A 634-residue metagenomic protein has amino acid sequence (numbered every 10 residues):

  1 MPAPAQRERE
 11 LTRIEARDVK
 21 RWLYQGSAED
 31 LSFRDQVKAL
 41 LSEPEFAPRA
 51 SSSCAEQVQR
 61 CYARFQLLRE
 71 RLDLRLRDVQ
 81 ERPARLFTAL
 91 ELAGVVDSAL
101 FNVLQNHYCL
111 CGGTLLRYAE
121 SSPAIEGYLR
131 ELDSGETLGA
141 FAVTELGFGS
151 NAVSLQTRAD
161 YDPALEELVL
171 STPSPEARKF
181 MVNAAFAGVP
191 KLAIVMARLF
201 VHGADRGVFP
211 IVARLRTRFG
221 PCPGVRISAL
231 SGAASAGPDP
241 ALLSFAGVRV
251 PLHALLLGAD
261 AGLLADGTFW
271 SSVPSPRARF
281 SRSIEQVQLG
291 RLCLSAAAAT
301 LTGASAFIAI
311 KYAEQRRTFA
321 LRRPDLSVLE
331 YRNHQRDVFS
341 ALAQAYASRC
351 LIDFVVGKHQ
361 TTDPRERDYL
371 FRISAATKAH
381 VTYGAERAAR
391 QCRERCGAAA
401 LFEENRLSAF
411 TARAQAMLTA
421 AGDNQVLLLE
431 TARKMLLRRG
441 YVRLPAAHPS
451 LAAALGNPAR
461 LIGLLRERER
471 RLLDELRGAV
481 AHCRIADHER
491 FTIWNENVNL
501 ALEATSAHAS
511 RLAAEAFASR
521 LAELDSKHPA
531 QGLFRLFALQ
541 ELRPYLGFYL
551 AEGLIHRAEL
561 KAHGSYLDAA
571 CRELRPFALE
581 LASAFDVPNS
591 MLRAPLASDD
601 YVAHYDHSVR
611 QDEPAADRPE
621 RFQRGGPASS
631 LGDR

Functional and structural regions predicted by a protein language model:
M1-R634: Flavin-dependent oxidoreductase catalytic core characteristic of acyl-CoA dehydrogenase/oxidase-like enzymes
